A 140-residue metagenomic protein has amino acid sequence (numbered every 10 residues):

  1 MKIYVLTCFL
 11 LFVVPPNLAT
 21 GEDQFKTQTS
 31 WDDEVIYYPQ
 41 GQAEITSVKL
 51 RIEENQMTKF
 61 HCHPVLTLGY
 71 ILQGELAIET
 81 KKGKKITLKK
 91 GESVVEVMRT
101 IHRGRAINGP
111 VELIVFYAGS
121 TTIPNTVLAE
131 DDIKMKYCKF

Functional and structural regions predicted by a protein language model:
Y4-V13: Sec-dependent N-terminal signal peptides
P15-G21: Sec/Tat signal peptide C-region and signal peptidase I cleavage site
T27-W31, I36-T46, G109-F140: Double-stranded beta-helix
A43, N55-L68: A short beta-loop-beta micro-motif enriched in histidine and acidic residues
I52, K82-R99: Short acidic-glycine-tyrosine-enriched beta hairpin
M57-T58, E75-E79, S93: Short beta-strand segments in beta-sandwich/barrel cores
F60, I78-E79, I101-I107: Short beta-strand His + acidic residue motifs that chelate non-heme Fe in jelly-roll/DSBH and cupin folds
V65-K82: Glycine- and acidic-residue-biased ligand/ion/polar-headgroup-sensing regions
